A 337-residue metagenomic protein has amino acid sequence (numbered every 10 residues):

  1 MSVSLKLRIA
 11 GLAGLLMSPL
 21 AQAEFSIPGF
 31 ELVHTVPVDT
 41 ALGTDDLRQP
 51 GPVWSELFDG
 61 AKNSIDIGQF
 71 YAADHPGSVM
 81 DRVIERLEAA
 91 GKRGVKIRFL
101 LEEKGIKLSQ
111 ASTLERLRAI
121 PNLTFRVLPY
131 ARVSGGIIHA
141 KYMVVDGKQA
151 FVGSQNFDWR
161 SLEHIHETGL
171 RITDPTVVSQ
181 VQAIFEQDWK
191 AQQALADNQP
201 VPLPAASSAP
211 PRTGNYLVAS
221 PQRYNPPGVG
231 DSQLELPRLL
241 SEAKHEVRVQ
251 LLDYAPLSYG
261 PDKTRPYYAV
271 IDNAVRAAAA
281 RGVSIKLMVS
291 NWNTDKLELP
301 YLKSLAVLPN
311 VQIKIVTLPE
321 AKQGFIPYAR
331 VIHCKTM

Functional and structural regions predicted by a protein language model:
M1-A10: Bacterial N-terminal signal peptides that target proteins for export
L12-G14: Hydrophobic helical h-region of N-terminal Sec-dependent signal peptides in bacterial secretory/periplasmic proteins
S18-L20: N-terminal signal peptide c-region/cleavage motif recognized by signal peptidases
A23-M337: Charged, low-complexity intrinsically disordered terminal segments
